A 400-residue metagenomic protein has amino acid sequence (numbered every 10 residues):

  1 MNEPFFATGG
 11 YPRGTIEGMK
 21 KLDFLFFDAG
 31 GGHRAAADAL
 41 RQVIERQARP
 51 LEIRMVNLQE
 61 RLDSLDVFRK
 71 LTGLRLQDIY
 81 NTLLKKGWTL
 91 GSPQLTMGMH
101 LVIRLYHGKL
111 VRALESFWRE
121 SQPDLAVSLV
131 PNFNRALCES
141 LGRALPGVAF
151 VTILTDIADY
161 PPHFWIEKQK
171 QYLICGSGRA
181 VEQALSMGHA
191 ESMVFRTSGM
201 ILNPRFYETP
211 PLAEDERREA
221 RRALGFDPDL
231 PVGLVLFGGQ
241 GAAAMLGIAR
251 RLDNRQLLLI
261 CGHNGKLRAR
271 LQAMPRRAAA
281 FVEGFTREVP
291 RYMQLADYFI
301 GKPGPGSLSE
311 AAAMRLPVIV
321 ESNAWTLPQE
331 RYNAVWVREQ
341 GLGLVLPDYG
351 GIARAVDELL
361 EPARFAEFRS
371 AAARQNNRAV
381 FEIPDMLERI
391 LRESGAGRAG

Functional and structural regions predicted by a protein language model:
A36, K86-G188, M193: Active-site and donor-binding regions of nucleotide-sugar-utilizing enzymes
A39, V43-F117, S121: Conserved N-terminal ligand/cofactor-binding loop architecture of enzyme catalytic domains
Q171-V232, F237: A nucleotide-sugar donor-handling region in carbohydrate enzymes
E216-L295: Donor-nucleotide binding loops and adjacent catalytic segments primarily of GT-B fold Leloir glycosyltransferases
A279, Q294-S307: Acidic donor-binding loop of glycosyltransferase active sites
F299-G301, P317-L327: Short hydrophobic beta-strand element within catalytic cores of glycosyltransferases and related nucleotide-activated
R364-R378: A short, well-ordered alpha-helix in the C-terminal region of glycosyltransferases
N377-G400: C-terminal alpha-helical cap of glycosyltransferases
